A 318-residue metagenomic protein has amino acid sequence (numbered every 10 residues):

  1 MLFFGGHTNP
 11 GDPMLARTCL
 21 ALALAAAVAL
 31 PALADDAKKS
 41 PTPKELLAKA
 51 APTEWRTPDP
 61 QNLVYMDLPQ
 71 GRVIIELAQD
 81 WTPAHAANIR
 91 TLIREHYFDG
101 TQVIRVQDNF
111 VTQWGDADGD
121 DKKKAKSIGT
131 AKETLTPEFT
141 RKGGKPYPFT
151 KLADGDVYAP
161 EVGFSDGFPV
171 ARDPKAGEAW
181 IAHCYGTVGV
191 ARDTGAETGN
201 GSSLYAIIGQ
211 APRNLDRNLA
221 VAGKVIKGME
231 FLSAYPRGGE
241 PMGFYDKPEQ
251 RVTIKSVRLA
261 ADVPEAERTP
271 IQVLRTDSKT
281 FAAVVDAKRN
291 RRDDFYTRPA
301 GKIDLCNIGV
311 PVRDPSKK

Functional and structural regions predicted by a protein language model:
L2-P13: Short, Lys/Arg-enriched N-terminal segments with co-localized hydrophobic residues within the first ~10-30 amino acids
G11-P13, R17, K44-A48: Polar/charged alpha-helical tracts
C19-A29: Bacterial N-terminal signal peptides
L33-K318: Cyclophilin-like peptidyl-prolyl cis-trans isomerases
